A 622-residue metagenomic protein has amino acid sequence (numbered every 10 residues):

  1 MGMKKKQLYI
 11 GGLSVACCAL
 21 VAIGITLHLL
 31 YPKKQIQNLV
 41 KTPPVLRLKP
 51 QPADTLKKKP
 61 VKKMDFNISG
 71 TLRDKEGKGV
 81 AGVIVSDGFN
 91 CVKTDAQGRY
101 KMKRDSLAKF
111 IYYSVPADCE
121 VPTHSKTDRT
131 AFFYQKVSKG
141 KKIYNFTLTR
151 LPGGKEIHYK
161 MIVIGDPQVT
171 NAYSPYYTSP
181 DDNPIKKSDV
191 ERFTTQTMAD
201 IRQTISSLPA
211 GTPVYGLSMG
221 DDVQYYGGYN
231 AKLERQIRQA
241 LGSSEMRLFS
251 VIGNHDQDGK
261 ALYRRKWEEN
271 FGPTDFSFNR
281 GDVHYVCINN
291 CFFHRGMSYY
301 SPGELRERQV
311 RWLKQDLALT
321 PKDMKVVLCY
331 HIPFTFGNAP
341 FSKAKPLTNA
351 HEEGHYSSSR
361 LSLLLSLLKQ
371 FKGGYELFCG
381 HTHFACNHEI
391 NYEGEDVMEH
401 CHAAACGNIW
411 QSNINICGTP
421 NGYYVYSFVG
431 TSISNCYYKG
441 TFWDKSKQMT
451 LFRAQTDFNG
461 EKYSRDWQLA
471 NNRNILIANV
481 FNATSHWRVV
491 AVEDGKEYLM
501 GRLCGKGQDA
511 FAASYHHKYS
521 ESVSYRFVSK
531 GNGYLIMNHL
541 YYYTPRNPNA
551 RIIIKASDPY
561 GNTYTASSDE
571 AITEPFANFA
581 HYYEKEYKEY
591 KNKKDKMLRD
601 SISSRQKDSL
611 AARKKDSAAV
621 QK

Functional and structural regions predicted by a protein language model:
L39-N67, D105, D118-N230: N-terminal active-site segment of His-dependent metallophosphoesterases
M64, T71, E76, V83-K93: Short amphipathic beta-strand segments in non-cytosolic proteins
I68-D74, G98, F146: A short, amphipathic beta-strand motif
F89-M102, R502-C504: Short, acidic Ser/Thr/Gly-rich low-complexity loop/linker segments typical of extracellular and cell-surface proteins
K101-F110: Short Pro-Gly-centered beta-turn/loop motif in secreted/extracellular proteins
A117-S125, A131-G140, T147, G227-P321 (+3 more regions): Extended active-site neighborhood of metal-dependent phosphoesterases/phosphodiesterases
N391, D396-A483, W487-D494, L535-S567 (+1 more regions): Binuclear metal-dependent phosphoesterase catalytic core
Q508-Y542: Aromatic sugar-binding surface patches on proteins that engage polysaccharides or sugar-phosphate polymers
